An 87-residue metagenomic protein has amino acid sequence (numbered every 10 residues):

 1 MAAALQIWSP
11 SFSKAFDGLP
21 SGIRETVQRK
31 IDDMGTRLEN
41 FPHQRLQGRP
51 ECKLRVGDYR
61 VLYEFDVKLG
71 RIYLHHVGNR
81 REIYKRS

Functional and structural regions predicted by a protein language model:
M1-P10, K14-G18, G22-E25, R55-V56 (+1 more regions): Enriched for short, Lys/Arg-rich terminal
R29-L54: A short, surface-exposed loop/turn module that caps and links secondary-structure elements
